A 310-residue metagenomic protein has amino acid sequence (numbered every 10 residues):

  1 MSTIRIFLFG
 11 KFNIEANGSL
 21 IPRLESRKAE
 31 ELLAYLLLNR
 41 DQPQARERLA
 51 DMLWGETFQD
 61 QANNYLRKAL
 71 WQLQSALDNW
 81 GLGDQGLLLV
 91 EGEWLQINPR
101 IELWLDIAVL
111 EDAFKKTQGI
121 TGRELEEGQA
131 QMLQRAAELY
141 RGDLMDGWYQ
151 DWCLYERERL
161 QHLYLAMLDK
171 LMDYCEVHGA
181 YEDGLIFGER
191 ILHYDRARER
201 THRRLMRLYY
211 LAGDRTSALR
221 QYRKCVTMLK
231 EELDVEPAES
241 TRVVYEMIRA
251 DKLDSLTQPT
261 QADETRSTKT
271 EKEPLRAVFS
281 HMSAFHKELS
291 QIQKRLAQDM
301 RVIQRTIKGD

Functional and structural regions predicted by a protein language model:
M1-I186, R190, L253-D310: Intrinsically disordered, low-complexity protein-interaction/activation regions
A137, Y210-D234: TPR/TPR-like (Sel1-like) alpha-helical repeat modules
C153, V226-T257: Hydrophobic positions within repeat-based interaction scaffolds
R190-I191, C225: Canonical positions in the second alpha-helix
